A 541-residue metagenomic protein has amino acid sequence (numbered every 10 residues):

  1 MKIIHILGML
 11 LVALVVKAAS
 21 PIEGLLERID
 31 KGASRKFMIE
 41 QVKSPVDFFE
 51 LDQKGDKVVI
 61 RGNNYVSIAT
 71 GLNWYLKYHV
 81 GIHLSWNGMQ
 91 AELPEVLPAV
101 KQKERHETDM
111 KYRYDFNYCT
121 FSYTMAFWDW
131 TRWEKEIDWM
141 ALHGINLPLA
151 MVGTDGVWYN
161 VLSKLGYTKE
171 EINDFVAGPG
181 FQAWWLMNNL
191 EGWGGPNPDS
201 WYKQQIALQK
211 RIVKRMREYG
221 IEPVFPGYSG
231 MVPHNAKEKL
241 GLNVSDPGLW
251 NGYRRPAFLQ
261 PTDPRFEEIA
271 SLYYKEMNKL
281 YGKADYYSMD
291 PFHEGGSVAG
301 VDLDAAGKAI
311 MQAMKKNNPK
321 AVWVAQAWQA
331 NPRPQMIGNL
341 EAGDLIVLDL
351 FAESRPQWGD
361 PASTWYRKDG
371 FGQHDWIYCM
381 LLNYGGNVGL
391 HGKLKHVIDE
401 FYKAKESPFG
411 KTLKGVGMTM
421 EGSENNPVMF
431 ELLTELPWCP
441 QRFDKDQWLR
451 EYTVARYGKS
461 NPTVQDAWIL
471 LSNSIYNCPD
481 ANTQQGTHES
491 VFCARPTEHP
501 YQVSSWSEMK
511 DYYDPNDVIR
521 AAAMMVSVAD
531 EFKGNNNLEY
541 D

Functional and structural regions predicted by a protein language model:
M1-S20: Bacterial Sec-dependent N-terminal signal peptides
A18-M110: Contiguous, structured surface segment used for ligand recognition
E27-R28, T70-H79, L142-H143, P427-W438 (+3 more regions): Short, hydrophobic/amphipathic alpha-helical patches that form generic packing surfaces within helical domains
F48-E50, A126-K135: Short, polar loop/linker segments at the starts of domains and inter-domain junctions
K57-G62, S122-F127, D199-S200: Second-shell loop/turn segments in exported
H83, N87-L97, F116-T120, A141 (+6 more regions): Catalytic-core regions of glycoside hydrolase
M110-D129, M140: Active-site-adjacent substrate/metal-binding segments within catalytic domains of carbohydrate-active enzymes
T497-D541: Acidic, low-complexity N-terminal propeptides/linkers enriched in Ser/Thr/Asp/Gly that mediate export, maturation
